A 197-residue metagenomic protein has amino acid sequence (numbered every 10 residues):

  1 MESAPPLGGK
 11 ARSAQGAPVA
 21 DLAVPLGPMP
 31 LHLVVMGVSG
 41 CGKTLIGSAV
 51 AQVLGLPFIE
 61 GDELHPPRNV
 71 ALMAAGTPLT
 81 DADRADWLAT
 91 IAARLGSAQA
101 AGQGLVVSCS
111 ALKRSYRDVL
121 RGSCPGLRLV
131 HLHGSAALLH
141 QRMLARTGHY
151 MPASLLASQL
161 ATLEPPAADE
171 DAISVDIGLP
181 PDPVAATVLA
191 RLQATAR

Functional and structural regions predicted by a protein language model:
M1-L31: Extreme N-terminal, non-catalytic leader segments that precede Walker-type/kinase nucleotide-binding cores
V35: Hydrophobic anchor at the beta1->P-loop junction of P-loop NTPases
V38: P-loop (Walker A) phosphate-binding loop of NTP-binding proteins
K43: Conserved lysine of the Walker
S48, Q52-T90: Conserved substrate/cofactor phosphate-moiety recognition/catalytic segment in nucleotide-dependent phosphotransferases
A82-C124, L132: Glycine-rich phosphate-binding loop used to anchor ATP phosphates in small-molecule kinases, encompassing both
C124-M143: Conserved phosphate-donor/acceptor-positioning beta-strand/loop module used by diverse small-molecule
A145-T187: Small-molecule kinase domains that catalyze NTP-dependent phosphoryl transfer to phosphate-bearing small molecules
